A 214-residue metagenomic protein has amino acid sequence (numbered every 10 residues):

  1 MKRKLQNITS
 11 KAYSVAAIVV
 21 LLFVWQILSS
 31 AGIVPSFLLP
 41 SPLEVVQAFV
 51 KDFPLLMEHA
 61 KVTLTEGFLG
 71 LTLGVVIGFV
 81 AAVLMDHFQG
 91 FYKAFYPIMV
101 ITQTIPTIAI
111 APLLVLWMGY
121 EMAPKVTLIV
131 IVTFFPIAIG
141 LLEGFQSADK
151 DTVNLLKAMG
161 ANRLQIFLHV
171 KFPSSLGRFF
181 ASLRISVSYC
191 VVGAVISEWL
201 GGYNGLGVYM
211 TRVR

Functional and structural regions predicted by a protein language model:
M1-V19: Transmembrane alpha-helical segments of polytopic membrane transport and secretion proteins
R3, A31-T72: Periplasmic/extracellular loop-to-transmembrane helix junction in inner-membrane transport proteins
F49, L56-A60, L64, A94-I101 (+5 more regions): Hydrophobic alpha-helical elements at and bordering transmembrane segments of multi-pass membrane proteins
L69-M99, L116: Transmembrane-helix boundary motif in ABC transporter permease subunits
V100-P136, E143-G144: Generic hydrophobic transmembrane alpha-helix motif, especially the helices
L116, F145, V192-R214: Glycine-rich helix-loop "coupling/hinge" segments at transmembrane-helix boundaries in multipass transporters
T127, I131, L164-I196: Transmembrane alpha-helices
F145-D151, L155-S175: Short helix-to-coil transition segments within interhelical loops that connect adjacent transmembrane helices
